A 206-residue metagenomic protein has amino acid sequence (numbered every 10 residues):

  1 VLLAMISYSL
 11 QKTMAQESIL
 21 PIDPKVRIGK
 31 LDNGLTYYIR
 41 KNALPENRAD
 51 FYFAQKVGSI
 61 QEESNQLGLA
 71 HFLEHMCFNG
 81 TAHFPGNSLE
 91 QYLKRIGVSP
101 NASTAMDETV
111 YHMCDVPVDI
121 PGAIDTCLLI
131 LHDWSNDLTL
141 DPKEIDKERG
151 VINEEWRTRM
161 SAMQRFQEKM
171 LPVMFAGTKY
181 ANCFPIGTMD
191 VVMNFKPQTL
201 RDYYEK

Functional and structural regions predicted by a protein language model:
V1-Q16: Bacterial Sec-dependent N-terminal signal peptides
I19-F53: Mature N-terminal segment immediately following signal peptide/propeptide cleavage in secreted/periplasmic
D32, E46-R48, L93-R95, T104-E108 (+1 more regions): Short, solvent-exposed loop/turn segments at the edges of secondary structure
Q55-A70, H75-F166, C183-F184, M189 (+1 more regions): Active-site-adjacent, His/Asp/Glu-enriched structural segments that form or flank metal-binding and acid/base networks
M170-A176: Flexible hinge/switch segments at interdomain interfaces of large molecular machines
Y180: C-terminal active-site-capping segments
